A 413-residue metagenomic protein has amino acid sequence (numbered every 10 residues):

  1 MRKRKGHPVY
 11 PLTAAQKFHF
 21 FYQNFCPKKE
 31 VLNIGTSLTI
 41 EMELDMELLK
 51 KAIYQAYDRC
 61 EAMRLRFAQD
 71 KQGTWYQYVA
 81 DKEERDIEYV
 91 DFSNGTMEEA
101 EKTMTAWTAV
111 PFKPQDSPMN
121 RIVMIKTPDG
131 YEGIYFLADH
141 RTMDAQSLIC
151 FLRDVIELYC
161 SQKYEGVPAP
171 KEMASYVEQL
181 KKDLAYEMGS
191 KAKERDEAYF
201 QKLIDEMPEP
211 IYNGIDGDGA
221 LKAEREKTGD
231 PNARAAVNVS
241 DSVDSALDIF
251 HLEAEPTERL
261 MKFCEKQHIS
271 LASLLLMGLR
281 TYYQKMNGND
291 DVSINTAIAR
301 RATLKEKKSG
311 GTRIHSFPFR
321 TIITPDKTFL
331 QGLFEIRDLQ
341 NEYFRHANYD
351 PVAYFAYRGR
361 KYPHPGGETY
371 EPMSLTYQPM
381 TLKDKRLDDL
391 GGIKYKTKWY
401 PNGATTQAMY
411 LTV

Functional and structural regions predicted by a protein language model:
M1-H7, P11, M42-D58, Y78-D116 (+4 more regions): A short, small/polar-residue-rich loop/turn motif at beta-strand boundaries within alpha/beta enzyme cores
M1-P27, K51-G95, A174-S245: Short amphipathic alpha-helices and their capping loops
K3-K5, V9-P11, V90, N120-V177: Active-site-proximal acidic secondary-structure segment that organizes catalysis
R4-P8, Q23-I34, E61-M63, D116 (+5 more regions): His-Asp-centered acyl/peptidyl-transfer active-site segments
G6, P11, I40-R64, F136-R153 (+2 more regions): Acyl activation and transfer enzymes in specialized metabolism, enriched for ANL adenylate-forming modules
N33-T36, M63-Q69, V110-I125, Y164-M173 (+6 more regions): Flexible, Gly/Pro-enriched loop and linker segments at secondary-structure and domain junctions
D58-F136, M143-Q146, E209, A246-L252 (+1 more regions): Acyl-thioester-dependent condensation/acyltransferase catalytic cores
